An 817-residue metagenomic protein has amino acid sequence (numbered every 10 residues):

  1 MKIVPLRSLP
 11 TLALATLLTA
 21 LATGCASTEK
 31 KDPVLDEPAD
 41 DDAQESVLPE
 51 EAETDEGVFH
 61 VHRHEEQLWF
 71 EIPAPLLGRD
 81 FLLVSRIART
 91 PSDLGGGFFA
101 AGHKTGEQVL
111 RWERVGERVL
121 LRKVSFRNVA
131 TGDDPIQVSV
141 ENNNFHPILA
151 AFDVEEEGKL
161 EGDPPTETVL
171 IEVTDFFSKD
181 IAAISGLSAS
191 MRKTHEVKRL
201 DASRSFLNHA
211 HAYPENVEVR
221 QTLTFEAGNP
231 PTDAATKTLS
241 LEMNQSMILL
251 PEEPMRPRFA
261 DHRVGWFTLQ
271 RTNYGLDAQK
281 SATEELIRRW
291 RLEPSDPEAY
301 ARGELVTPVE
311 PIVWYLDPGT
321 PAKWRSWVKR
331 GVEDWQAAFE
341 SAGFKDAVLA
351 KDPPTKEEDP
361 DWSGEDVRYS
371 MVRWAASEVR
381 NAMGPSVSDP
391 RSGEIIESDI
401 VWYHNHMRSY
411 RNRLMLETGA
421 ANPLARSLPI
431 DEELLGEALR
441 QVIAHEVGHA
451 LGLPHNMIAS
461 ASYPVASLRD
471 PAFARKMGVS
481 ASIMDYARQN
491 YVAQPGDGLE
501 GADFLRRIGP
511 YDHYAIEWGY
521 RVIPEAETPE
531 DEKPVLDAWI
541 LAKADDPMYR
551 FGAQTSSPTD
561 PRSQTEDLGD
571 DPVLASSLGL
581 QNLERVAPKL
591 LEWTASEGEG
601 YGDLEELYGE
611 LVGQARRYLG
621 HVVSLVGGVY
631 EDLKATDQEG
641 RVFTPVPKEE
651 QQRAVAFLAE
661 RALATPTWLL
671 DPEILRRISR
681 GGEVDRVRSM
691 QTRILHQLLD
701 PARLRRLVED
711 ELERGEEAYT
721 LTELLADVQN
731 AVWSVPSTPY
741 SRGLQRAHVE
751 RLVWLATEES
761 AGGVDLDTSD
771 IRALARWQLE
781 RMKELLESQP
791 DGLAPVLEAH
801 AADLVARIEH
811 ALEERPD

Functional and structural regions predicted by a protein language model:
K2-A13: Bacterial N-terminal signal peptides that target proteins for export
L14-T19: Hydrophobic helical h-region of N-terminal Sec-dependent signal peptides in bacterial secretory/periplasmic proteins
L21-G24: C-terminal motif of bacterial Sec signal peptides marking the signal peptidase cleavage site
S27-T320, A338, A342, A347 (+8 more regions): Auxiliary tRNA-acceptor-end handling modules of aminoacyl-tRNA synthetases
S326-E333, A337, E437, Q441 (+3 more regions): Solvent-exposed, polar/charged alpha-helical surfaces in well-ordered, non-transmembrane soluble domains, broadly
E333-F344, G448-H449, L453, Q489 (+1 more regions): Sec-exported extracytoplasmic/periplasmic mature domains
D352-A375, E437-Q494: The catalytic-center signature of Zn2+-dependent metalloproteases
S460-D817: Conserved catalytic/binding loops enriched for acidic/polar residues
